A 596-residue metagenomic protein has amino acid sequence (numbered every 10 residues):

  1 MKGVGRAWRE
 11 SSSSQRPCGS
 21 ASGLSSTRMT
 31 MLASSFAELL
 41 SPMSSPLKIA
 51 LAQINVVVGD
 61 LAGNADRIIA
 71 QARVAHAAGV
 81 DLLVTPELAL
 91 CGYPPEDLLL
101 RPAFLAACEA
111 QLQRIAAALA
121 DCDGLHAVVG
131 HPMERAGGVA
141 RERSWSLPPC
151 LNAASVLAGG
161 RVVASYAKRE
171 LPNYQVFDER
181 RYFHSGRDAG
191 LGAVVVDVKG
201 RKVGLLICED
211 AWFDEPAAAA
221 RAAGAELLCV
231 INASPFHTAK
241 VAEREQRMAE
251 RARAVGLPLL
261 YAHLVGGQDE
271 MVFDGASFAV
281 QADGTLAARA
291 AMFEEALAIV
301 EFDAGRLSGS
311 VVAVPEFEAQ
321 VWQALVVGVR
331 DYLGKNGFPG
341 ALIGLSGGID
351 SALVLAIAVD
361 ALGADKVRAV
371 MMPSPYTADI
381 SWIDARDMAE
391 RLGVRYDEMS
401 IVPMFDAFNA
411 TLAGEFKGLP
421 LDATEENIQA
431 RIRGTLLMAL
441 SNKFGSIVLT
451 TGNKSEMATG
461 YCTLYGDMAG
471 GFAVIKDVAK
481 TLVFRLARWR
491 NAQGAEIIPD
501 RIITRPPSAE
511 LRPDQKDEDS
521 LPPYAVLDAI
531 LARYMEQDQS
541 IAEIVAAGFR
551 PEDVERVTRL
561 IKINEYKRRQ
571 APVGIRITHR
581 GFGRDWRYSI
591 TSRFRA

Functional and structural regions predicted by a protein language model:
M1-K2: N-terminal regions encompassing targeting/leader/pre-sequences
G5, R9, S22-S26, G59 (+3 more regions): A subset of signal/propeptide-processing and intrinsically disordered low-complexity segments in secreted/extracellular
R6-T30, S34-S35, S41: Low-acidity, Ser/Thr- and Arg-rich intrinsically disordered low-complexity segments
S13-S14, S25-S26, L99, A222 (+3 more regions): Hydrophobic alpha-helical membrane context
M29, E245, I432-G434: Hydrophobic alpha-helical segments, especially transmembrane helices and their immediate juxtamembrane helical caps
L32, F36-G344, L355-A364, M371 (+1 more regions): Enzyme catalytic cores with a strong preference for nitrogen-chemistry domains
K48, K199, A282, R306-S346 (+1 more regions): ATP/NTP-dependent adenylation/nucleotidyl-transfer catalytic domains that generate, transfer, or process NMP-activated
